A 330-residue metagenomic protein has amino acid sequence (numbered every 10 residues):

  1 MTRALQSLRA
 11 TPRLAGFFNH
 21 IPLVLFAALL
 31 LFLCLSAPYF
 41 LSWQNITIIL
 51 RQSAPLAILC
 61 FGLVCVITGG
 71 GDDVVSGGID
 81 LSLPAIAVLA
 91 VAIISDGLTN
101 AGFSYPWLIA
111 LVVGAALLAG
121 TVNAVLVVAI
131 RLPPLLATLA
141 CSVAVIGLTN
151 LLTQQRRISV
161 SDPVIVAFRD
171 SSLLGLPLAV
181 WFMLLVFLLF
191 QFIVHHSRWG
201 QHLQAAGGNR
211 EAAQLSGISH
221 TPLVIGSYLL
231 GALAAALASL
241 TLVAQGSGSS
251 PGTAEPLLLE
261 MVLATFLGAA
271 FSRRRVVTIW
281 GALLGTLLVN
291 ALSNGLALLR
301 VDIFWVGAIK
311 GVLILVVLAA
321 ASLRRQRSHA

Functional and structural regions predicted by a protein language model:
M1-L31, Q44, L215, S219-P222 (+1 more regions): Cytosolic-side transmembrane-helix boundaries in multi-pass membrane proteins
L25-S42, T149-T153, F192-R198: Structural signal for alpha-helical transmembrane segments and their membrane-water exit/capping regions in multi-pass
F32-A37, Q44-A101, A269-A270, R274-V276 (+1 more regions): Single transmembrane alpha-helix segments in multi-pass membrane proteins
S53-L63, L89, L118-T121, L184 (+4 more regions): Hydrophobic alpha-helical segments embedded in the membrane of multi-pass proteins
G70-D73, A235, Q245-G311: Transmembrane alpha-helical segments in multi-pass inner-membrane proteins
A101-S142, L284-G285: Alpha-helical transmembrane segments within multi-pass membrane transporters and channels
F103, A119-V122, G175-S250: Helix-loop-helix "hairpin" substructures at the membrane interface of multi-pass membrane proteins
I130, P134-S197, L223-G226, Q245-A254: Transmembrane helix-bundle core of multi-pass membrane transporters and related energy-transducing complexes
